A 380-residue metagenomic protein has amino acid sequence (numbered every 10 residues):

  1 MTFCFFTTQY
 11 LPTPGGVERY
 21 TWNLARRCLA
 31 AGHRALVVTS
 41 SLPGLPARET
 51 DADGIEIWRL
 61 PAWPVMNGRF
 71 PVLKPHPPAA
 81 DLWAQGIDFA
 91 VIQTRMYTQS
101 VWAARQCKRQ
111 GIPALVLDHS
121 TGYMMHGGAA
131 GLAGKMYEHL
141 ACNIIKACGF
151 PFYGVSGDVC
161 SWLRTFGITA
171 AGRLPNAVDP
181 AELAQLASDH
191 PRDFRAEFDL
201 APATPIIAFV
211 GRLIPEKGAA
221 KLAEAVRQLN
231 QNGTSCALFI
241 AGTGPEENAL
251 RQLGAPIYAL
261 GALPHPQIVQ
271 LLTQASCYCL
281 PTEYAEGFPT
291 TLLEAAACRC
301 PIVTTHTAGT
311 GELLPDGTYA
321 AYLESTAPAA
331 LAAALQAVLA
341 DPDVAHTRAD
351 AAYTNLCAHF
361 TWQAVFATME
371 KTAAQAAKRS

Functional and structural regions predicted by a protein language model:
C4, Y153, A201-K217, A223-V226: Conserved donor-binding/catalytic core segment of Leloir-type glycosyltransferases
P113, G122-C148, Y153-G154, S161: Nucleotide-sugar donor phosphate/pyrophosphate-binding loop at the beta->alpha transition of glycosyltransferases
D158, A177: Carbohydrate-associated surface elements
N248-P266: Nucleotide-activated donor-binding/catalytic signature segment of Leloir-type glycosyltransferases, i.e., the conserved
A262-L263, L271-A275: Short alpha-helical donor nucleotide-sugar binding micro-motif in glycosyltransferases
T273-G287, C300: Acidic donor-binding loop of glycosyltransferase active sites
L292, P301-T304: Short hydrophobic beta-strand element within catalytic cores of glycosyltransferases and related nucleotide-activated
D316-P328, A337-D343: Conserved acidic donor-binding segment of nucleotide-sugar-dependent glycosyltransferases
